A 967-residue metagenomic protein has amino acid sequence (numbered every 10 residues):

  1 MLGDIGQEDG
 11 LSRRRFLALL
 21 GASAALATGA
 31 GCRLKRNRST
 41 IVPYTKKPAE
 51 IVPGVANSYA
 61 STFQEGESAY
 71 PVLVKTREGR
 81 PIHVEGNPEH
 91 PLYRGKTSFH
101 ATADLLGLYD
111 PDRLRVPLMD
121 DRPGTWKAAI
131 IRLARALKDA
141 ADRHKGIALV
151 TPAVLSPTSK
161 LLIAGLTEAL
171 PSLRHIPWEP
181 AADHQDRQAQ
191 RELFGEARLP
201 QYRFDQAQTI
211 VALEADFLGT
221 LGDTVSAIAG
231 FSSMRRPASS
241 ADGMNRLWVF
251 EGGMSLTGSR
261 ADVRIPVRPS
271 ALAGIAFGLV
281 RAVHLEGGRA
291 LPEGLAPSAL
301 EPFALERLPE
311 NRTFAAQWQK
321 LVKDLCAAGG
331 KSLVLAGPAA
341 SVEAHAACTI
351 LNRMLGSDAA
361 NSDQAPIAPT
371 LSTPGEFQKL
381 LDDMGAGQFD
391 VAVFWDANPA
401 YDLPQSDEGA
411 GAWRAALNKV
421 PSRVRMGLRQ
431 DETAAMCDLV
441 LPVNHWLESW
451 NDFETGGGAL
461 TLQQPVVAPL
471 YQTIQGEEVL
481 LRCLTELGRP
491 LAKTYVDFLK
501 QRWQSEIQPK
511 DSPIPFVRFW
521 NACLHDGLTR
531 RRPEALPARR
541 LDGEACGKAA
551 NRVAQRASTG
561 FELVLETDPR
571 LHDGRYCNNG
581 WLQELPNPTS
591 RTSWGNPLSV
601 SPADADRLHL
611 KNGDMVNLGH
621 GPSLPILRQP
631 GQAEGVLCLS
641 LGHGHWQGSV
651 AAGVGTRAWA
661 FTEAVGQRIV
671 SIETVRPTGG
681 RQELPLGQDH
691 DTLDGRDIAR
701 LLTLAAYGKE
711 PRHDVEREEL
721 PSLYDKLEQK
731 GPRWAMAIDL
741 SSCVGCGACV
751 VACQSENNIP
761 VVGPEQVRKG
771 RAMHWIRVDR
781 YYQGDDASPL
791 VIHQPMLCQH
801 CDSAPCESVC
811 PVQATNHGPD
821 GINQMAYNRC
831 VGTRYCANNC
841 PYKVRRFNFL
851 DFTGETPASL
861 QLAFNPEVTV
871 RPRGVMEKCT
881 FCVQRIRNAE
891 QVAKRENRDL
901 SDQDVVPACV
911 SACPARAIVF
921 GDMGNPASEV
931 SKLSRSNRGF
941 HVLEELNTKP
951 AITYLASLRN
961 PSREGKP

Functional and structural regions predicted by a protein language model:
M1-A315, Q319, V440, D568 (+5 more regions): N-terminal export/assembly segments and adjacent metallocofactor-ligating motifs of anaerobic energy-metabolism
A207-Q208, A261-D262, G329, F389 (+2 more regions): Short, well-ordered alpha-helix to beta-strand connector turns
T220-A241, P404-R423, A459-L462: A short, gly/pro- and small-residue-rich
V263-G385, E506, I514-F516: Active-site phosphate/pyrophosphate-binding segments
L285-A290, L295-L305, P309, P469-A538 (+2 more regions): N-terminal leader/propeptide and maturation segments of large enzyme subunits in energy/redox metabolism and hydrolases
A339, S505-S590: Long, low-complexity segments enriched in small/aliphatic residues
G387, P404-E448: Hydrophobic alpha/beta core scaffold segments
R429-Q463, A772-M773, V844-L860: Flexible glycine/proline-rich, aromatic-decorated loop/lid segments
